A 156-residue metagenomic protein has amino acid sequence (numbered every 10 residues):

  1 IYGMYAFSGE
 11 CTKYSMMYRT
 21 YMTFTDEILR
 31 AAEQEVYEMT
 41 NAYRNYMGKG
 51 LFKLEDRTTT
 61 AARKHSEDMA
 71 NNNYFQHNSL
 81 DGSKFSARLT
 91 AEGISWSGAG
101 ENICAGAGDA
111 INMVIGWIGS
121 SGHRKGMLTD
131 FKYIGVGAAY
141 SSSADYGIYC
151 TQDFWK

Functional and structural regions predicted by a protein language model:
I1, K84-K156: A well-ordered secondary-structure block
I1-N71, T129-G135, A139-K156: N-terminal targeting leaders of exported, membrane, and organelle-targeted proteins
Y5-F7, L80, A87-L89: Short acidic/polar alpha-helix capping motifs at helix-coil junctions
E38-A42, S83, S97: A generic alpha-helix surface/boundary motif
H65, H77, H123: Histidine-centered active-site/metal-ligand motif
